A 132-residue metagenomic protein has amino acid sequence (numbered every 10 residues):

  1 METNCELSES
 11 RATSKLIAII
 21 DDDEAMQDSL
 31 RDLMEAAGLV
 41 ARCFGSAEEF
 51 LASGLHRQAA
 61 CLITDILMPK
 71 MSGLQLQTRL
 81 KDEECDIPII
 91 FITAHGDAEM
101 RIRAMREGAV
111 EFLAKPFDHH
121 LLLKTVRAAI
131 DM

Functional and structural regions predicted by a protein language model:
M1-A18, E24-M26, R31, H120-M132: Non-catalytic signal-transmission and effector/linker regions of two-component phosphorelay proteins
C43-C61: Acidic, metal-coordinating helix/loop segments flanking the phosphotransfer/catalytic sites of two-component signaling
I63-D65: Active-site T/S-Asp motif of two-component receiver
M68: Receiver (REC) domain active-site loop signature in two-component systems and cognate sites in sensor histidine kinases
